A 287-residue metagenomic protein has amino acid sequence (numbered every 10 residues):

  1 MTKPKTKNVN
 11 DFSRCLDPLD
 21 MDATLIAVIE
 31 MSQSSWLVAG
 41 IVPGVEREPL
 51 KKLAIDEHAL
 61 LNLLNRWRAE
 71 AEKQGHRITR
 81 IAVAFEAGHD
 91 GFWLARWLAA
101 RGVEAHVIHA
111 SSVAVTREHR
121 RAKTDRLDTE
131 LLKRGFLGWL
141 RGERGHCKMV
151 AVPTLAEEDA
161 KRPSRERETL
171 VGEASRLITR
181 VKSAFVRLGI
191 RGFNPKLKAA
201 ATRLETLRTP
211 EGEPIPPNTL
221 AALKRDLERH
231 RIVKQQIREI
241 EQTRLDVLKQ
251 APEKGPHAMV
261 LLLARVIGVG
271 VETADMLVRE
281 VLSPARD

Functional and structural regions predicted by a protein language model:
M1-D287: A detector of single, family-specific signature residues that are central to catalytic or substrate-handling motifs
